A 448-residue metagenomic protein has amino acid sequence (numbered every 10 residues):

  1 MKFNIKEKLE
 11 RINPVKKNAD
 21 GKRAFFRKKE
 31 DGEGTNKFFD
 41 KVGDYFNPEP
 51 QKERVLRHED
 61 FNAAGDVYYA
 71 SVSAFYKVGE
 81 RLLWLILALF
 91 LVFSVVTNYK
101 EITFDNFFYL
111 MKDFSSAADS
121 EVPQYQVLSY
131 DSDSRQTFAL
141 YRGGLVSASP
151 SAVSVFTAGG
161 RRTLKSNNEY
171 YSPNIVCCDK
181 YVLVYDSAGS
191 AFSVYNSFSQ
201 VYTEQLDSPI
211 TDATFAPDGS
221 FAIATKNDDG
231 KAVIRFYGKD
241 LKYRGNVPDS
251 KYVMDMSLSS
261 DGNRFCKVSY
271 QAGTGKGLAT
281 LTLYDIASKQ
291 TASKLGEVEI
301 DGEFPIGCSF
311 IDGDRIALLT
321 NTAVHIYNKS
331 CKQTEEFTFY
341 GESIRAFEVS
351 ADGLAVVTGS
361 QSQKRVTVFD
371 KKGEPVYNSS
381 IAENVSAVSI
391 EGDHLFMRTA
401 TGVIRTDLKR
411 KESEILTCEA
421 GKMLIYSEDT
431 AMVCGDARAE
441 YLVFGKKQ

Functional and structural regions predicted by a protein language model:
M1-E59: N-terminal targeting leaders characterized by basic, low-complexity, disordered sequences that direct proteins
H58-K180, V184-A188, V194: N-terminal "mature head" segments of proteins
Y99-T103, A152-S154, S190-V194, D229-R235 (+5 more regions): Structural motif
S115-Y130, G159-N167, F198-Q205, L241-P248 (+4 more regions): A short beta-strand motif characteristic of beta-propeller blades
Y125-T137, N168-K180, S208-P217, K251-S260 (+5 more regions): Repeated scaffold domains used in trafficking and secretory/extracellular systems, primarily beta-propellers
L145, V182, F221-A222, G262-C266 (+4 more regions): Hydrophobic beta-strand positions that form the internal "hydrophobic ladder" of WD40/Gbeta-like beta-propeller blades
T163-V268, G275: Non-cytosolic head/periplasmic domains of membrane-anchored proteins
G230-L319, A323-H325: Solenoidal tandem-repeat scaffolds enriched in leucines and small polar residues
